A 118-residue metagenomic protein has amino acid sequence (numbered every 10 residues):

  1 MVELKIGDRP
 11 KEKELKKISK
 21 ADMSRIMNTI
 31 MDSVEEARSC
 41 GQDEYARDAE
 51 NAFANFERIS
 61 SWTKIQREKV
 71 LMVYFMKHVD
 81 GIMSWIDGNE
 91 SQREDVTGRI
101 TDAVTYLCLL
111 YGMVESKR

Functional and structural regions predicted by a protein language model:
M1-R118: Intrinsically disordered, low-complexity regulatory regions that flank transcription factor DNA-binding cores
